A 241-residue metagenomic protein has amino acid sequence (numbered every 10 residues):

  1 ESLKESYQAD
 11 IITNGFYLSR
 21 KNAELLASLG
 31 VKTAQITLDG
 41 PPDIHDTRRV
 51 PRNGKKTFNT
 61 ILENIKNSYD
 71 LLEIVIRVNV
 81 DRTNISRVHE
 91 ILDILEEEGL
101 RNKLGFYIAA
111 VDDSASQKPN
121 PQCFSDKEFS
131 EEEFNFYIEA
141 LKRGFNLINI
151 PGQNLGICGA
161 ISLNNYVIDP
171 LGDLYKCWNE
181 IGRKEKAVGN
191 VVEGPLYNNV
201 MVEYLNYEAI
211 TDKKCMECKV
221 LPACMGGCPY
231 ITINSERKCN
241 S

Functional and structural regions predicted by a protein language model:
E1-T33, T37-I44, P51-T60, V78-E90: Canonical radical SAM enzyme core domain
E5, G30, L100-N102, K214: Short loop/turn motifs at secondary-structure junctions
I44-T47, A187: Short, charged, surface-exposed secondary-structure boundary motifs
D46-L163, D169-P170: Radical SAM enzyme [4Fe-4S]-AdoMet core and its adjacent flexible, acidic and glycine-rich loops/tails across
I181-S241: Flexible mid-to-C-terminal extensions adjoining Fe-S/redox cofactors in radical SAM and related proteins
